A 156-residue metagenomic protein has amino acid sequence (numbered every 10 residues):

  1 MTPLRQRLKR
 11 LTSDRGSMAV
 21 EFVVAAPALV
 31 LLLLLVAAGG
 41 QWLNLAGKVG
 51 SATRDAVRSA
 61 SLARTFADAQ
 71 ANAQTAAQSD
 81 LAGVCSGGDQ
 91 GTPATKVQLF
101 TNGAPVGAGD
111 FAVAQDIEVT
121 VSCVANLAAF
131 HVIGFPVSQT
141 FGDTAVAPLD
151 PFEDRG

Functional and structural regions predicted by a protein language model:
M1-Q78: Alpha-helical assembly-interface signal, strongest on the long, hydrophobic N-terminal helix that forms
T2-R5, L62-G156: Short, conserved structural patches
